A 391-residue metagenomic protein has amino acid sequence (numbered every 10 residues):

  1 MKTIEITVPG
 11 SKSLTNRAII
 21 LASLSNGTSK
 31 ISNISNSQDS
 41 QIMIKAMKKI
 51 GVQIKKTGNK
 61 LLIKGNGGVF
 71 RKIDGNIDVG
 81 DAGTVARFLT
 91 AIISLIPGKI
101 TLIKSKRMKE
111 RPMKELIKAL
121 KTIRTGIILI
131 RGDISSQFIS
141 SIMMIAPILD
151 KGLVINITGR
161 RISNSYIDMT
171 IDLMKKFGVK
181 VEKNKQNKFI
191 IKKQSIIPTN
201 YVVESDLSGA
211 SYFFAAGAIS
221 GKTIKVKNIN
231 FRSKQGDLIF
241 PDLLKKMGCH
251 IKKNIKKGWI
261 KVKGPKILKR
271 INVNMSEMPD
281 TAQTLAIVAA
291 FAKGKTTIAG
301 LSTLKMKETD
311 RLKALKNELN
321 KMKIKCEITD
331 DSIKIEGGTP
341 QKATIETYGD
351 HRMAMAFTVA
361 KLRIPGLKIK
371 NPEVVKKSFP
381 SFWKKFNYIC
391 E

Functional and structural regions predicted by a protein language model:
M1-E391: Structural preference for solvent-exposed beta-strand-turn elements and adjacent flexible terminal/loop segments within
